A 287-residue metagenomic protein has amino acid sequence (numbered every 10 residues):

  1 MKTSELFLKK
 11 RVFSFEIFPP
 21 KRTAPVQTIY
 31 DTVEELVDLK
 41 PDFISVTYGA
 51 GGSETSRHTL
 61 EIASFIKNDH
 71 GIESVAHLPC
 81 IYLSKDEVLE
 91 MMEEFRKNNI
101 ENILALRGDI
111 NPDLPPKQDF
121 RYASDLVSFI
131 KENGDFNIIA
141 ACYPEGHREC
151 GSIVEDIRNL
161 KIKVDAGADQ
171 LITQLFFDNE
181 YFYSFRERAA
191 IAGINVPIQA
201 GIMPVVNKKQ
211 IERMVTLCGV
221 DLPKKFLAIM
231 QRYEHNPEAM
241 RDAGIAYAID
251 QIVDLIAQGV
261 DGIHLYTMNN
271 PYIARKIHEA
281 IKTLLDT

Functional and structural regions predicted by a protein language model:
M1-F15, R22, L227, K282 (+1 more regions): N-terminal amphipathic alpha-helix/helix-capping segment at the start of soluble metabolic enzymes
K2-T3, V26-E34, G51-I72: Glycine-rich, positively charged N-terminal anion/phosphate-binding segment
V12-T28, S74-D86, I139-E155, R232-A246: Active-site mouth loops of central-metabolism enzymes
E16, I44, F95, K163 (+3 more regions): Conserved, mostly hydrophobic/aromatic
T28, C80-E94, K117-R121: Glycine-rich anion/phosphate-binding loops
P41-I62, G108-Q118, D169-F182, T267-P271: Glycine-rich, proline-tolerant flexible connector loops at the mouths of alpha/beta enzymes
Q118, Y122-Y143, G193-I245, D250 (+1 more regions): Active-site pocket-lining/capping segments in soluble small-molecule metabolic enzymes
F182, R186, P271-T287: C-terminal helical cap(s) of enzyme catalytic domains, especially alpha/beta-barrels
